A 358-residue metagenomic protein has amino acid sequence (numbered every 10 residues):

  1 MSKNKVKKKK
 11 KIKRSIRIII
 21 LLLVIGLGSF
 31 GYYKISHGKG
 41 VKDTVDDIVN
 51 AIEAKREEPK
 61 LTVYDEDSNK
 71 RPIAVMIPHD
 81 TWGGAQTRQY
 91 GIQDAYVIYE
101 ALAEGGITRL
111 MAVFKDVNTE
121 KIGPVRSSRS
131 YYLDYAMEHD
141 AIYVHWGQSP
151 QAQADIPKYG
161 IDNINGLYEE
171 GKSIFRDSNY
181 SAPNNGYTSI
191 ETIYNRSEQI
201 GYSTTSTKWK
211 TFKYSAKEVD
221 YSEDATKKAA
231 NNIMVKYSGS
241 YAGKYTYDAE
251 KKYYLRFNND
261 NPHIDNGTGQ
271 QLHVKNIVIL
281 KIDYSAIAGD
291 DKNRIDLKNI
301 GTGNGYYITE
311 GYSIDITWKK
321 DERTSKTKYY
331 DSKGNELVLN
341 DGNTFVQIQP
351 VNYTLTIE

Functional and structural regions predicted by a protein language model:
M1-K10: Juxtamembrane low-complexity tails/linkers enriched in Ser/Thr-Pro and polybasic
K9, S15-R17, I25, G40-A95 (+1 more regions): A surface/extracellular/periplasmic glyco- and lipid-processing/surface-interacting theme
R14-S36: Sec-dependent N-terminal signal peptides of Gram-positive bacterial secreted proteins and lipoproteins
A101: Change "in soluble alpha/beta enzymes" to "in soluble alpha/beta proteins
